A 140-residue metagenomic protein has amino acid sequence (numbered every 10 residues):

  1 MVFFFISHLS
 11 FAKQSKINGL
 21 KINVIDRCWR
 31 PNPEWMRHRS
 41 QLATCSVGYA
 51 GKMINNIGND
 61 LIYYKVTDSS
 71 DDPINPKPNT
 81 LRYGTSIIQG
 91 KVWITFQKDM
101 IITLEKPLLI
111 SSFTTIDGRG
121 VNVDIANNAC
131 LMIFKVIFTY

Functional and structural regions predicted by a protein language model:
V2-G19: N-terminal signal peptide
K16-I54: N-terminal low-complexity, Pro/Thr/Ser-rich intrinsically disordered segments that act as propeptides or flexible
A43-W93: Acidic Gly/Asp/Thr-rich repetitive segments characteristic of extracellular carbohydrate-active and adhesion proteins
N56-D60, L109, D117: Extracellular/periplasmic catalytic domains that process cell-envelope and extracellular macromolecules
K65, T95, T115-D117: Beta-strand cores of modular interaction/reader domains in eukaryotic scaffold and signaling proteins, especially PDZ
K77-Q89, I101-T115, I125-Y140: Extracellular beta-strand-rich solenoid/capping regions of secreted or surface-exposed proteins that bind or remodel
Q97-D99: Generic short beta-strand segments
R119-V123: Extracellular beta-strand-rich, repetitive "passenger/adhesive" scaffolds that bind or process carbohydrates
